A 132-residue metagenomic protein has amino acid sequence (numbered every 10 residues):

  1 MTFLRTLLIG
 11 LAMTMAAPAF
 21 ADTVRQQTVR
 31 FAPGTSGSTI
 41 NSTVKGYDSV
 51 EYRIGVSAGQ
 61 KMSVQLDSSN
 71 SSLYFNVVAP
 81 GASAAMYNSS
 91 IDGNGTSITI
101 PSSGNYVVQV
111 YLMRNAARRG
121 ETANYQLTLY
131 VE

Functional and structural regions predicted by a protein language model:
M1-L11: Bacterial N-terminal signal peptides that target proteins for export
F3, F20-A21: Extracytoplasmic entry segments of secretory-pathway proteins
I9, M13-T14, G95-T96: Short, charged beta->alpha transition segments
A16-P18: N-terminal signal peptide c-region/cleavage motif recognized by signal peptidases
A21-G46: Transition segment at domain starts
D22-R30, Y52, Y106, L112-E132: C-terminal edge strands of extracellular/lumenal beta-sandwich accessory domains
G37, S49, G59, T122-N124: A general secondary-structure signal for short beta-strands and their flanking turns/coil in non-transmembrane regions
V44-M113: Acidic, Ser/Thr/Pro-rich low-complexity intrinsically disordered segments
